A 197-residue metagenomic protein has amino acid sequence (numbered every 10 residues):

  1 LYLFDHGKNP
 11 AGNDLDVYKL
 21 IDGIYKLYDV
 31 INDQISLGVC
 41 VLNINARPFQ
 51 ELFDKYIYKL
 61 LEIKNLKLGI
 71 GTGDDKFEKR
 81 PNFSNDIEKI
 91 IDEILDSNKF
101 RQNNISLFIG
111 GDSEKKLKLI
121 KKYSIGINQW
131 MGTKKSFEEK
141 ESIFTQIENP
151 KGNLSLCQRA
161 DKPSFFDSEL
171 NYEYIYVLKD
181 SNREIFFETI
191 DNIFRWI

Functional and structural regions predicted by a protein language model:
L1-I197: Active-site-adjacent structural elements that line small-molecule/cofactor binding pockets in enzymes
